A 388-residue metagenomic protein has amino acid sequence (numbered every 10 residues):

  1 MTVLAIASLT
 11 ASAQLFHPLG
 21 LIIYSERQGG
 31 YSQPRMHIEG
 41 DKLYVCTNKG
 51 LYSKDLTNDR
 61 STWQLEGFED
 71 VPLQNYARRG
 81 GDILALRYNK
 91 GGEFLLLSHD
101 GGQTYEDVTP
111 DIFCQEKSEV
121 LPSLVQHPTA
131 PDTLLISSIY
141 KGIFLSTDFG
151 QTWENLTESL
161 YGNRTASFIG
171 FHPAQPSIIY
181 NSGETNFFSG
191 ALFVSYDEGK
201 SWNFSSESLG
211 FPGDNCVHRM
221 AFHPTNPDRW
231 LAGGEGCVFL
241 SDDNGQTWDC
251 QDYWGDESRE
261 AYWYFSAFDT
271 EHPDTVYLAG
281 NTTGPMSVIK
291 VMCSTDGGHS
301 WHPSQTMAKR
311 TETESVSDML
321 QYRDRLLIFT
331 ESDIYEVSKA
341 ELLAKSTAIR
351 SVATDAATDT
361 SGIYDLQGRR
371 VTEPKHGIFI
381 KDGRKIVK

Functional and structural regions predicted by a protein language model:
Q14-G30, N58-V71, Q103-C114, Q151-Y161 (+4 more regions): Trp- and S/T/G-rich repeat-edge/linker motifs of beta-rich repeat architectures
I23-K49: Beta-strand-rich domains and repeat architectures in extracellular enzymes and scaffolds, especially beta-propellers
G30-H37, D70-R78, K117-V125, R164-F171 (+3 more regions): Repeated scaffold domains used in trafficking and secretory/extracellular systems, primarily beta-propellers
G50-Y52, Y88-G92, K141-G142, E184-S189 (+3 more regions): Short glycine/acidic-enriched loop and turn motifs that connect beta-strands
S53-T57, S98-H99, S146-T147, S195-Y196 (+3 more regions): Conserved Ser/Thr-centered positions that define the repeating blades of beta-propeller domains
T313-K345: Blade-level signature of beta-propeller repeat domains, shared across WD40, Kelch, NHL, RCC1 and BNR/Asp-box propellers
S338-Q367: Residue-level detector of functionally pivotal "anchor" positions at catalytic/ligand-binding pockets or at interdomain
I378-K388: C-terminal tail/sorting-segment detector
